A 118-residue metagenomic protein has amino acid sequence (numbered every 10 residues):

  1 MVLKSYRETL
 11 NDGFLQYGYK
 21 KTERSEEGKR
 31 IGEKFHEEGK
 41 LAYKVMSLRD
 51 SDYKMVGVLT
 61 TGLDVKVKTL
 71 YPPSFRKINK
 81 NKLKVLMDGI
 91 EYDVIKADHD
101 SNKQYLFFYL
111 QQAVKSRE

Functional and structural regions predicted by a protein language model:
M1-E33: Active-site-proximal polar cores
V2, R30-E118: Short, conserved turn/kink motifs that form compact alpha/beta structural patches or helix kinks used as
